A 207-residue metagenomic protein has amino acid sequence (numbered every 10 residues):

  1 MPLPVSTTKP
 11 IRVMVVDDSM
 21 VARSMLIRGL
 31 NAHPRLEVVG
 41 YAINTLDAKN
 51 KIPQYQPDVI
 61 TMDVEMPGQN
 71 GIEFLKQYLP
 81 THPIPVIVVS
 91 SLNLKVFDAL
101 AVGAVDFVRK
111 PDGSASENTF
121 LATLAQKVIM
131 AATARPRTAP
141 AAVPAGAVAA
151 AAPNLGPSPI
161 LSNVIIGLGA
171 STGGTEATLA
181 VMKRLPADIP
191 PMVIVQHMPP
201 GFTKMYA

Functional and structural regions predicted by a protein language model:
M1-A207: Strand-loop microenvironment adjacent to phosphate/nucleotide-handling motifs in alpha/beta enzyme folds
